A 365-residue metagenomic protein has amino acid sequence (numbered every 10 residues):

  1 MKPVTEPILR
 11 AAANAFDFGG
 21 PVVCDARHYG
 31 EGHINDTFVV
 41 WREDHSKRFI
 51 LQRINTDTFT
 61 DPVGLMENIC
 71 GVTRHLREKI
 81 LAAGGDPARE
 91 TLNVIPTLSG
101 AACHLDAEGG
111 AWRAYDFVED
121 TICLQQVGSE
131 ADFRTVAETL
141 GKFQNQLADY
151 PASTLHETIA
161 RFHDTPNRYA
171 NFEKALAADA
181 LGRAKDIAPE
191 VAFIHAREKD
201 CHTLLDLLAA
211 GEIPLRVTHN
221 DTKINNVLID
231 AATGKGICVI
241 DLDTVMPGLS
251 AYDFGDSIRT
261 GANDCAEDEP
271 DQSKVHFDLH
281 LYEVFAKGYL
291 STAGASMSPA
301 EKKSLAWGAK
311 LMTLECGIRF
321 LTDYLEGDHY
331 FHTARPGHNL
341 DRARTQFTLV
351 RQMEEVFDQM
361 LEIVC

Functional and structural regions predicted by a protein language model:
M1-A26: Juxta-kinase regulatory segment immediately upstream of eukaryotic protein kinase catalytic domains
D25-K174, G248-S250, G261-A262, A266-S273 (+4 more regions): Conserved ATP-binding subdomain of kinase catalytic cores across diverse folds
R27-E31, Q52-R53, F59-V63, V118-R134 (+7 more regions): ATP-dependent phospho-/nucleotidyl transfer catalytic cores
D241: Conserved active-site aspartate in kinases
A251-A295, L311-Y330: Active-site activation/catalytic loop segments of kinase-like enzymes and analogous catalytic loops in related
K302-M312: Small/polar glycine-rich anion-binding or flexible loop at a beta-alpha turn
M353-V356: Long, compositionally biased intrinsically disordered regions
